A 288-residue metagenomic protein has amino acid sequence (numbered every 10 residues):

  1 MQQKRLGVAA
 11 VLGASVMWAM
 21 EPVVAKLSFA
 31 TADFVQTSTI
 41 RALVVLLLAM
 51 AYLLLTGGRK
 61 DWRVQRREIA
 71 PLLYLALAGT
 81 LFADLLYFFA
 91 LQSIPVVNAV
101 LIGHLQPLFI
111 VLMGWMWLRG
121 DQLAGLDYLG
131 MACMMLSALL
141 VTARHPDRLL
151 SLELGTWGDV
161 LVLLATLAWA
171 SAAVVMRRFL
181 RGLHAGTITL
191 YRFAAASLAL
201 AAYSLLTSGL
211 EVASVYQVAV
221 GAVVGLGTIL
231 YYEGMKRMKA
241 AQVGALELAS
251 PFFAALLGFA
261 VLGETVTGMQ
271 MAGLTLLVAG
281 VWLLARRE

Functional and structural regions predicted by a protein language model:
M1-T39, L77, L150-R178, G182 (+1 more regions): Glycine-/small-residue-enriched transmembrane alpha-helix faces in small-molecule transporters and effluxers
A9, S15, S38-I40, T80 (+4 more regions): Helix-helix packing/entry segments at the starts of transmembrane helices
M17, E21-P22, T56-V97, G103 (+2 more regions): Specific transmembrane alpha-helical segments of multi-pass solute transporters/efflux pumps, especially DMT/EamA
A19, V23, M50, A76-L81 (+8 more regions): Hydrophobic/small/kink-forming positions within alpha-helical transmembrane segments of polytopic membrane proteins
V23-F34, K60-W62, F89-Q92, T142-G155 (+3 more regions): Membrane-interface helix termini and inter-helical loops of multi-pass transporters
S28, T37, R41, A90 (+8 more regions): Hydrophobic/aromatic residues within transmembrane alpha-helices of multi-pass small-molecule transporters
T31-F82, P107-M113, A168-V175, T189-S208 (+1 more regions): Transmembrane alpha-helices of multi-pass small-molecule transport proteins
G103, R119-L140, T156, E211 (+1 more regions): Loop-to-transmembrane alpha-helix entry segments
